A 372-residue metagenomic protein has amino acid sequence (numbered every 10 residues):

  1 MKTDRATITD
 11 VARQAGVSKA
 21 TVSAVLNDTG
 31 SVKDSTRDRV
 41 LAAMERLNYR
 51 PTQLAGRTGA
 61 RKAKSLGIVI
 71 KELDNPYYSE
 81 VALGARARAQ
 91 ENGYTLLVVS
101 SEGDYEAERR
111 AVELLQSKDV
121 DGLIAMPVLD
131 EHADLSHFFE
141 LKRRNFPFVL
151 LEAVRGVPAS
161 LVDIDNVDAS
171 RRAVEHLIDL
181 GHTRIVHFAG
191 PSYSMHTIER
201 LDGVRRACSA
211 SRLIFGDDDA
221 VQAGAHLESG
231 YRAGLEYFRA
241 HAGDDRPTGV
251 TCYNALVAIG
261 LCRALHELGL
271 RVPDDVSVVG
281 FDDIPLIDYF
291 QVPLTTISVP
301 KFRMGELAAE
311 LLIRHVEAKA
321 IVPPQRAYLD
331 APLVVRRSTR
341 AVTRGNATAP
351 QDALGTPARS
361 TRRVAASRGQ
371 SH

Functional and structural regions predicted by a protein language model:
M1-K64, R340, A353-S371: N-terminal helix-turn-helix DNA-binding module of bacterial transcription factors
M1-T7, M44-L83, E91-Y94, E102-G103 (+1 more regions): N-terminal helix-turn-helix/winged-helix DNA-binding helices and compositionally similar short basic alpha-helical
Q14, K19-A24, T58-D74, I124 (+2 more regions): Short beta-strand segments enriched in small/hydrophobic residues
Q53, I70-E80, V98-A107, V128-L129 (+6 more regions): Hinge/beta->alpha junction and helix N-cap segments in small-molecule ligand-binding domains
E108-D119, G230-D244: Short, well-structured alpha-helical segments in soluble
R109-A125, L129-D168: Short beta-strand-centered segments that line the small-molecule binding cleft or hinge of alpha/beta clamshell
E236-H372: Flexible loop/turn connectors
